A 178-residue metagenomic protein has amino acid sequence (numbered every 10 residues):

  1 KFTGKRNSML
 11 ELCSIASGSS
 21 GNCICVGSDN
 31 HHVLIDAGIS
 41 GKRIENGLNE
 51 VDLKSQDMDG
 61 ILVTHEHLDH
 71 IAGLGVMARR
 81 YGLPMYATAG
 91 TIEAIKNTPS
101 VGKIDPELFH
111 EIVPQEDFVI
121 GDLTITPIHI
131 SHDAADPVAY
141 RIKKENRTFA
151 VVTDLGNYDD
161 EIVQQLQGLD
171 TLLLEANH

Functional and structural regions predicted by a protein language model:
F2-V51, V138-D154: Conserved beta-strand hairpin/beta-sheet module of binuclear metal-dependent hydrolase folds, prominently
I35-G38, M58-E66, M85-A89, A150-T153 (+1 more regions): Active-site neighborhood of phospho(di)ester-bond hydrolases with catalytic His/Asp-centered motifs
G41-A87: Active-site metal-binding motif and surrounding structural segment of the metallo-beta-lactamase
L48-D52, F118-G121, I162-Q165: Short amphipathic alpha-helix with an adjacent loop that forms part of the alpha/beta core around
M58, P106, L169-D170: Short, well-ordered alpha-helix to beta-strand connector turns
A89-A139, K143-N146: Metallo-beta-lactamase
L123-H178: Active-site-proximal loop/helix segment associated with metal-binding centers of metalloenzymes
